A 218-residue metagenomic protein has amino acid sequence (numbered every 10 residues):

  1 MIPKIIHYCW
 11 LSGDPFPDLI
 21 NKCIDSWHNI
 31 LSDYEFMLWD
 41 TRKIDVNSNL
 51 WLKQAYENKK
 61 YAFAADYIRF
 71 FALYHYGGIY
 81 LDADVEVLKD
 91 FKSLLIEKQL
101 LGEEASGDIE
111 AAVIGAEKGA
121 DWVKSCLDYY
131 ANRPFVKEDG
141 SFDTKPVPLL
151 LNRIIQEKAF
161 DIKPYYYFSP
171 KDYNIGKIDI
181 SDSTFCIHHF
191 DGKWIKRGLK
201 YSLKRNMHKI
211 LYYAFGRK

Functional and structural regions predicted by a protein language model:
M1-A65, A83-K218: Glycosyltransferase-associated regions of secretory-pathway enzymes, highlighting luminal stem/catalytic domains
Y67-G78: Small-residue hinge/turn detector
